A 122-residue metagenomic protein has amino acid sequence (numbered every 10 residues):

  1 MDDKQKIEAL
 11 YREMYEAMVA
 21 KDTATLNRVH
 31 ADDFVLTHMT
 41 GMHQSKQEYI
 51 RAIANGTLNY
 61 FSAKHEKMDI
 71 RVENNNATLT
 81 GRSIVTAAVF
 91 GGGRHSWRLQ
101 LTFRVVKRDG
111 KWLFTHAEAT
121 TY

Functional and structural regions predicted by a protein language model:
M1-R28, D33-Y122: A beta-strand edge to alpha-helix "cap/lid" segment located at domain peripheries
